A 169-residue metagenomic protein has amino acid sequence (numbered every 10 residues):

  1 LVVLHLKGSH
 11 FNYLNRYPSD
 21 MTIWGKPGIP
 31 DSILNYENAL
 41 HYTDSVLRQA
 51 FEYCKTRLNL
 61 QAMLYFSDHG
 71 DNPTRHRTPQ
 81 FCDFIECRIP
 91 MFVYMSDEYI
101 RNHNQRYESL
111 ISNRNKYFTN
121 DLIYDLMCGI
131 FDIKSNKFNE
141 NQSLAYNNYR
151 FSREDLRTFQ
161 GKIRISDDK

Functional and structural regions predicted by a protein language model:
L1-K169: Catalytic domains that recognize anionic headgroups
